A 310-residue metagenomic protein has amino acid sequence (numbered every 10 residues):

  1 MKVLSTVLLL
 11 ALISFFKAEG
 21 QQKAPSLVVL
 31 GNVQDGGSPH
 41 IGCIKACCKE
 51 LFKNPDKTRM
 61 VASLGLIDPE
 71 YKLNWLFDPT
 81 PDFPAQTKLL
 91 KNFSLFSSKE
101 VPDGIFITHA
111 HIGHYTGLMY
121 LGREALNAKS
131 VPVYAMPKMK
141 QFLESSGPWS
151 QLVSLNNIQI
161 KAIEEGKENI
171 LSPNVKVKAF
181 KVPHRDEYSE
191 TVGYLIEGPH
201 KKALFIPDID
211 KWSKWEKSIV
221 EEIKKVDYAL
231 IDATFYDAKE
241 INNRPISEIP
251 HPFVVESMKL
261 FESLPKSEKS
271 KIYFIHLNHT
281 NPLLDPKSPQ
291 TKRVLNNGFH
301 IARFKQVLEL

Functional and structural regions predicted by a protein language model:
M1-Q22: Bacterial Sec-dependent N-terminal signal peptides
Q21-S97, K161-E222, V307-L310: Core dinuclear metal-dependent hydrolase active-site scaffold
K23, K129, V153-Q159, S172-V175 (+1 more regions): A short helix-to-beta-strand connector/capping loop
V28, G104-F106, Y134, K161 (+3 more regions): Hydrophobic/aromatic beta-strand patches that form the interior of the parallel beta-sheet core in alpha/beta enzyme
G36-S38, H111-G117, F142, R185-E187 (+3 more regions): Active-site environment of divalent metal-dependent phosphoester hydrolases
M60, I67-L76, T80-Y134, D227: Active-site metal-binding motif and surrounding structural segment of the metallo-beta-lactamase
K138-G147: A short, active-site helix/loop in glycosyltransferases that binds the activated sugar's phosphate group
H200-K202, I209-Q306: Cap/insert and terminal regions of metallo-dependent hydrolase folds
